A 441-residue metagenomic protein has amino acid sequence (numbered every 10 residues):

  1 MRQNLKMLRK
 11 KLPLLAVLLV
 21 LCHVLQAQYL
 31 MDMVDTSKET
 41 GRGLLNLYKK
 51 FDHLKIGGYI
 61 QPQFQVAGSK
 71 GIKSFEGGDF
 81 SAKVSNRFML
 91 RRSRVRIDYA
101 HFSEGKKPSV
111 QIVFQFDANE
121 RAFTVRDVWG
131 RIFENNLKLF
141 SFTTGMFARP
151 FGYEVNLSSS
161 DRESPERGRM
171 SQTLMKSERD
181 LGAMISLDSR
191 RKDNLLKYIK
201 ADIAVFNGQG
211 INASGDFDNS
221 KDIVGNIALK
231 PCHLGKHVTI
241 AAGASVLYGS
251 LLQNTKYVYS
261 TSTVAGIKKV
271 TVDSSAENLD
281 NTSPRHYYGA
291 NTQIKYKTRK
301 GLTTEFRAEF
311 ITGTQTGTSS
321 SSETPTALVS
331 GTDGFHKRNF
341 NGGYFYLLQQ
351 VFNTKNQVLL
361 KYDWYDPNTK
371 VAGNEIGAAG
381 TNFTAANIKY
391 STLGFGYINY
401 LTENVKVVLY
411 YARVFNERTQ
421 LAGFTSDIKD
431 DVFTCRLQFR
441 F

Functional and structural regions predicted by a protein language model:
R2-K6, K11, H23-Q63: N-terminal periplasmic/intermembrane-space "pro-region" immediately following the signal or transit peptide
L14-L21: Hydrophobic helical h-region of N-terminal Sec-dependent signal peptides in bacterial secretory/periplasmic proteins
Y29-D32, S69, S81, V238-Y248 (+1 more regions): Outer-membrane beta-barrel pore domains
L45-G68, E76, F80-I211, F217-V224 (+4 more regions): Outer membrane beta-barrel
G210-N212, R418-T419: Short small-residue beta-strand/loop micro-motif enriched in glycine and branched aliphatics
